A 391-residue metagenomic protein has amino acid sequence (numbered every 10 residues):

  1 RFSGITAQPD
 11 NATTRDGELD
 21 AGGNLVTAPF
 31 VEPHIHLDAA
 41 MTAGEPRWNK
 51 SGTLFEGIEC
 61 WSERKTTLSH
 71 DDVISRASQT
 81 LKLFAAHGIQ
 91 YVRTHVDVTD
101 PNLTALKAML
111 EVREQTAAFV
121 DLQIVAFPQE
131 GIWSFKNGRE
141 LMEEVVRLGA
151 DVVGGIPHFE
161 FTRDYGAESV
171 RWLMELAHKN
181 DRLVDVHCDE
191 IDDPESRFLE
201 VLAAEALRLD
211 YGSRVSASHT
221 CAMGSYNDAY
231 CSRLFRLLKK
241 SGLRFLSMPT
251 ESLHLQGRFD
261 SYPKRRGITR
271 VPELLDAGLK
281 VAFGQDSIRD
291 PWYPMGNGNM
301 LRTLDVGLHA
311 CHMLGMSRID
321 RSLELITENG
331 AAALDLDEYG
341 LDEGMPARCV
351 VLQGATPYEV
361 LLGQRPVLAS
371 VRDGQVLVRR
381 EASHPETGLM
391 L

Functional and structural regions predicted by a protein language model:
R1-T27: Histidine-rich, glycine-flanked metal-binding segment
N24-P46, I191-D192: Di-metal (Zn2+ and/or Mg2+/Mn2+) metal-binding site signature of metallo-dependent hydrolases with the MBL/beta-CASP
V26, A43-H95, L103-Q115, E140-R147: Alpha-helical scaffold segments that flank or form the walls of functional sites
M41-V73, G149-V152, N180, F198-S216 (+3 more regions): Active-site gating loops and adjacent loop-to-helix segments of metal-dependent hydrolytic enzymes
E59-S75, V125-N137, P157-D164: Active-site mouth loops of central-metabolism enzymes
T104-A118, F135-R244, S261-F283, Y339: Histidine/acidic residue-rich metal-binding segments in metalloenzymes
L183, A204-V215, E251-L255, R265-L352: His/Asp/Glu-enriched, well-ordered alpha-helical/loop segment that forms or immediately abuts the divalent-metal
A332, E343-L391: C-terminal cap of metal-dependent C-N hydrolases
